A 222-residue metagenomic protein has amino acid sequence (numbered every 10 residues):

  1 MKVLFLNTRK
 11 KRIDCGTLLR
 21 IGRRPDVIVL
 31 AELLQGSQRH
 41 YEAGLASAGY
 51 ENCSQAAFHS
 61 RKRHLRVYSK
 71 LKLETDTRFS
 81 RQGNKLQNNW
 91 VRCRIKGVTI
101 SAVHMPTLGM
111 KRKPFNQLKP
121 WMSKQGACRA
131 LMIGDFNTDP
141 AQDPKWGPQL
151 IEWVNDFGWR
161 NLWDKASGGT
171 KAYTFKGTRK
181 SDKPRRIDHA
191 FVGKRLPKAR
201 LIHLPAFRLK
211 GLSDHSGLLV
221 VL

Functional and structural regions predicted by a protein language model:
M1-K10, R92, K96-T107, I133: Active-site-proximal beta-strand elements of phosphoester/diester hydrolases
M1-S47, K62-R63: N-terminal, active-site-proximal structural segment of metallo-dependent hydrolase catalytic domains
R9, L34, H104-P106, F136-D139 (+2 more regions): Catalytic metal-binding/acid-base residues of hydrolase active sites
I28-E32, S54-Q55, L131-D135, N161-K165: Active-site neighborhood of phospho(di)ester-bond hydrolases with catalytic His/Asp-centered motifs
E32-M105: Structured beta-strand-rich core segments of catalytic domains in phosphoester-bond hydrolases
E51-K70, P140-K198, I202-L212: Active site of divalent-metal-dependent phosphoester/diester hydrolases
C128-Q142: Acidic/histidine-rich, metal-coordinating catalytic segments
R208-L222: Surface polyanion/phosphate-binding segment centered on an Asp-His-Pro turn
